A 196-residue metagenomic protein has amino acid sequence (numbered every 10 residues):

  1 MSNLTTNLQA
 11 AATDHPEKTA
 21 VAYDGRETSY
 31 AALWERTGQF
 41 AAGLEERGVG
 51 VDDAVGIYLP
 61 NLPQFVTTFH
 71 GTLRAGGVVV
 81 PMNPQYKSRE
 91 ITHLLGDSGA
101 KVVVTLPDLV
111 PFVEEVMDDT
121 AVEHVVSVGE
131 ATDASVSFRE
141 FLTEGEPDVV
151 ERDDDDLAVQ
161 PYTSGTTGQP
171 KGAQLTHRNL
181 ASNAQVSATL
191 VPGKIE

Functional and structural regions predicted by a protein language model:
L4, Q9, E17-L62, V66-H70 (+2 more regions): Conserved AMP-binding/adenylate-forming core of the ANL superfamily
P16-E17, G145-Y162, Q169, P192-E196: Conserved pre-ATP/AMP-binding loop-to-beta segment of ANL
S29-A31, A158-Q185: Conserved AMP-binding A3 loop
V55, T72, V103, L157 (+1 more regions): Conserved S/T- and glycine-rich ATP-binding loop of Class I adenylate-forming
G76: Structured binding elements
Y86-E115, N183-E196: Conserved ATP-dependent adenylate/AMP-binding module captured primarily in the ANL superfamily
F112-D154, Q169-P170: ANL superfamily adenylate-forming
